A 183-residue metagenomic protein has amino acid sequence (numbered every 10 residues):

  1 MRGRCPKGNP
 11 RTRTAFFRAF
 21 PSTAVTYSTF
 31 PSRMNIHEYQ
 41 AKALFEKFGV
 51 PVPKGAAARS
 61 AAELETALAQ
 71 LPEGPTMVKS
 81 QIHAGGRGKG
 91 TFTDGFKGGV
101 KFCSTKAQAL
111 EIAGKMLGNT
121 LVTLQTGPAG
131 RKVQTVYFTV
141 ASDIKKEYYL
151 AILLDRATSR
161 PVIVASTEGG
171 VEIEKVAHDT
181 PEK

Functional and structural regions predicted by a protein language model:
R11-R33: Short, Lys/Arg-enriched N-terminal segments with co-localized hydrophobic residues within the first ~10-30 amino acids
Y27, P31-K183: Active-site nucleotide/adenylate-binding loops and adjacent lid/helix of ATP-dependent enzymes
